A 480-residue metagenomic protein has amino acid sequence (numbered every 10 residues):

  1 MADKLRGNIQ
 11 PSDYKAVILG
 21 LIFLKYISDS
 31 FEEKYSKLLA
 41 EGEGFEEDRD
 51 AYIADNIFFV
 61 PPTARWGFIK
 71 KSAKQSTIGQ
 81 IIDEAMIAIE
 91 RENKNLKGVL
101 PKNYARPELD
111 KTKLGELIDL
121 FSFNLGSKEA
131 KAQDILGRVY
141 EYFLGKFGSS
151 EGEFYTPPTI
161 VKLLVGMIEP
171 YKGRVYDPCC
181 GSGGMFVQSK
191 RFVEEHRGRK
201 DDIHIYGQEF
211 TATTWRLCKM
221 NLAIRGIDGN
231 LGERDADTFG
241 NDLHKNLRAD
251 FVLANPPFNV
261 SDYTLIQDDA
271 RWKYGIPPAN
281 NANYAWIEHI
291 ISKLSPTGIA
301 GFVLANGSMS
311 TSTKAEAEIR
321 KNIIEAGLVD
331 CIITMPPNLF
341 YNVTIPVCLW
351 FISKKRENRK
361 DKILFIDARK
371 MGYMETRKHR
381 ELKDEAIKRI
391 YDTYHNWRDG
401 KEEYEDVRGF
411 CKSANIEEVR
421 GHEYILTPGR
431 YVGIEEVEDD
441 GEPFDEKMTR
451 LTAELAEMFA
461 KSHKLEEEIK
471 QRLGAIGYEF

Functional and structural regions predicted by a protein language model:
M1-I168, N230-L243, T334-P337, R359-M371 (+2 more regions): Non-catalytic, mostly N-terminal accessory regions of nucleic-acid modification and defense proteins
K4, D13-Y26, L164, P278-I352: Conserved Class I SAM-dependent methyltransferase catalytic core
F154-A254, N259-Y263, A270, N280 (+3 more regions): Conserved S-adenosyl-L-methionine
C180, E209, D235, P256 (+6 more regions): Active-site proximal loops enriched in glycine and acidic residues that flank catalytic Cys/His/Asp and coordinate
R248-A249, R271, N281-N283, T297-I299 (+9 more regions): Active-site lining segments that contact anionic ligands and/or coordinate catalytic metals
N259-A279, N283, K321-E325, E357 (+2 more regions): Accessory, often C-terminal, charged low-complexity segments
Y263-N281, G307-A315, P336-N342, R377-L382 (+1 more regions): Short, contiguous acidic/charged loop-to-helix segments that flank catalytic cores in large enzymes
L328-V329, N342, P346-D392: C-terminal, active-site-flanking charged/polar segments
